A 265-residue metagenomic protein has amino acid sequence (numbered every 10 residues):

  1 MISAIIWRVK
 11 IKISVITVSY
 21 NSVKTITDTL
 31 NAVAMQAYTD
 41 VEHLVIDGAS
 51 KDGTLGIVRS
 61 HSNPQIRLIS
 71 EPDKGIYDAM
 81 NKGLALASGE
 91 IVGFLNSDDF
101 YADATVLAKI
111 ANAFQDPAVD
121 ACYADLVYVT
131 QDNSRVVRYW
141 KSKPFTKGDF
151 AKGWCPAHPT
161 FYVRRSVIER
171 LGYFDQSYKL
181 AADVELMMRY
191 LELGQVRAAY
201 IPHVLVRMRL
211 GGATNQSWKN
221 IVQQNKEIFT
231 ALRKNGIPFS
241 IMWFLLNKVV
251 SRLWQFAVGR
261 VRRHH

Functional and structural regions predicted by a protein language model:
K12-S14, E42, E185: Cell-envelope/extracellular polymer assembly enzymes that use nucleotide-activated donors
N21, V33, G48-A49, G53 (+1 more regions): Conserved short acidic donor-positioning loop in nucleotide-sugar-dependent glycosyltransferases
N31-D40: Short, acidic, metal-binding catalytic loop of nucleotide-sugar glycosyltransferases
T39, D47-G56, N96: A conserved acidic beta->alpha catalytic loop
E71-A87: Glycine-rich, basic loop-to-helix element that forms the pyrophosphate-binding segment of sugar-nucleotide handling
V92: Short aromatic/hydrophobic "clamp" motif used to bind/position activated sugar donors
A104-V136: Conserved donor NDP-sugar-binding/catalytic core segment of glycosyltransferases
A124, W140-E227: Conserved nucleotide-sugar donor-binding catalytic segment
